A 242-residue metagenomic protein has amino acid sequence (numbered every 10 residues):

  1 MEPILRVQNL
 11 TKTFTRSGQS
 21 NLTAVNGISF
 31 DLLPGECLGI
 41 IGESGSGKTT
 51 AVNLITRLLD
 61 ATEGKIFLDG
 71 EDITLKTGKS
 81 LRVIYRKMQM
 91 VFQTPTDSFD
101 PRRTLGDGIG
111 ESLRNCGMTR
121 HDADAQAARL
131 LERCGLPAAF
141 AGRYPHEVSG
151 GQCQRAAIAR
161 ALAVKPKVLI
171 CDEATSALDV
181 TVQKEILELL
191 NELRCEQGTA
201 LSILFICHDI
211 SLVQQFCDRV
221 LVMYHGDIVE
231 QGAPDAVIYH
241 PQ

Functional and structural regions predicted by a protein language model:
T56: Helix-to-loop junction immediately C-terminal to a conserved catalytic motif
I73-Q89, N115, A236-P241: ABC ATPase NBD coupling module
H121-A139: Conserved ABC ATPase "signature" region
Y144-V148, Q152: Conserved ABC ATPase signature
A163-K167: A short, proline-enriched helix->beta-strand linker immediately N-terminal to the Walker B motif in ABC-type P-loop
V213-Q215: A short, surface-exposed alpha-helical micro-motif characterized by mixed small hydrophobic and charged/polar residues
